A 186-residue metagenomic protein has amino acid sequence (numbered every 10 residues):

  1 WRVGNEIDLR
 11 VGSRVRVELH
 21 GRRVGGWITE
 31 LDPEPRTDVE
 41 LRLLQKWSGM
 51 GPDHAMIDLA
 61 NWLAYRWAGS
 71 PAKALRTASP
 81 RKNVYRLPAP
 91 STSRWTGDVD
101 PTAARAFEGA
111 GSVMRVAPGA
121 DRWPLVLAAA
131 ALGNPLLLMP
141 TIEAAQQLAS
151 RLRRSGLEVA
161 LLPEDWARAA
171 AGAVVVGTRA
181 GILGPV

Functional and structural regions predicted by a protein language model:
W1-V186: Accessory, non-ATPase domains that flank or precede helicase/AAA+ motor cores in DNA-metabolism machines
